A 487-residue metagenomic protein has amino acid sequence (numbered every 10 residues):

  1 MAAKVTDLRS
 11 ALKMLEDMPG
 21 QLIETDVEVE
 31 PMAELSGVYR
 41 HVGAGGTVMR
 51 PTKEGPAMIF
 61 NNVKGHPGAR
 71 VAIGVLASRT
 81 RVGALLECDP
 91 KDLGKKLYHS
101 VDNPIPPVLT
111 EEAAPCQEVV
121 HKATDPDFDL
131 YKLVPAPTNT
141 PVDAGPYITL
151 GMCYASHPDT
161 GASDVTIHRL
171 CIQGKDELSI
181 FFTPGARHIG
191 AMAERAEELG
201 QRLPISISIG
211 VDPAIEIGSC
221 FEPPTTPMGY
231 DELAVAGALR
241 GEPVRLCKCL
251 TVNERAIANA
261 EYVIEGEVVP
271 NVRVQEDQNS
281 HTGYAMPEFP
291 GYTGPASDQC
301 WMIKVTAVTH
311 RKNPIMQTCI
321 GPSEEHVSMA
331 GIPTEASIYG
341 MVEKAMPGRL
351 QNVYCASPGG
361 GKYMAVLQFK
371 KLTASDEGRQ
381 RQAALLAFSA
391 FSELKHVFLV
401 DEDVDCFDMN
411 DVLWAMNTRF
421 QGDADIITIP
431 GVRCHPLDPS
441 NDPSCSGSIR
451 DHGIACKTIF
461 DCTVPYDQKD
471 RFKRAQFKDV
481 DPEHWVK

Functional and structural regions predicted by a protein language model:
M1-M302, T306-K487: Extended, highly charged
